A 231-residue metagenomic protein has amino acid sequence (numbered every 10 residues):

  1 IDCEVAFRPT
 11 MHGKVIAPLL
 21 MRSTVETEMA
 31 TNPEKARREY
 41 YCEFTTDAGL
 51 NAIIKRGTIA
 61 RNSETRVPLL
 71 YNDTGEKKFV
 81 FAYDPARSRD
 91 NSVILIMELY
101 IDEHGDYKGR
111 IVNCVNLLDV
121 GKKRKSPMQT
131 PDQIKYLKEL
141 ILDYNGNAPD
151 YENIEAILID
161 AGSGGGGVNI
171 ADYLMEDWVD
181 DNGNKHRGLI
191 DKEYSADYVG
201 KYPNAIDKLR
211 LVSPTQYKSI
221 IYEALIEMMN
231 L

Functional and structural regions predicted by a protein language model:
C3-Y83: ATPase catalytic-site recognition across NTP-hydrolyzing enzymes
F7-R8, D47-L50, R87-N91, E103-H104 (+1 more regions): Flexible loop/turn segments at secondary-structure boundaries
H12-K14, G75-E76, Y100-K108, D181-G183: Short, solvent-exposed loop/turn segments that connect beta-strands within catalytic domains and beta-strand-rich
S23-A30, R87, V93, K218-M229: Short, Φ-rich (hydrophobic/aromatic) sequence segments
T65-Y71, V80-P85, L137-G146, A156: Generic recognition of flexible, low-complexity loop/linker segments
T74-Y100: Gly/Thr-rich phosphate-binding beta-strand-loop-beta motif of the actin/hexokinase/Hsp70
D106-L231: Mg2+-dependent endonuclease catalytic cores in nucleic-acid-processing enzymes, primarily RNase H-like
